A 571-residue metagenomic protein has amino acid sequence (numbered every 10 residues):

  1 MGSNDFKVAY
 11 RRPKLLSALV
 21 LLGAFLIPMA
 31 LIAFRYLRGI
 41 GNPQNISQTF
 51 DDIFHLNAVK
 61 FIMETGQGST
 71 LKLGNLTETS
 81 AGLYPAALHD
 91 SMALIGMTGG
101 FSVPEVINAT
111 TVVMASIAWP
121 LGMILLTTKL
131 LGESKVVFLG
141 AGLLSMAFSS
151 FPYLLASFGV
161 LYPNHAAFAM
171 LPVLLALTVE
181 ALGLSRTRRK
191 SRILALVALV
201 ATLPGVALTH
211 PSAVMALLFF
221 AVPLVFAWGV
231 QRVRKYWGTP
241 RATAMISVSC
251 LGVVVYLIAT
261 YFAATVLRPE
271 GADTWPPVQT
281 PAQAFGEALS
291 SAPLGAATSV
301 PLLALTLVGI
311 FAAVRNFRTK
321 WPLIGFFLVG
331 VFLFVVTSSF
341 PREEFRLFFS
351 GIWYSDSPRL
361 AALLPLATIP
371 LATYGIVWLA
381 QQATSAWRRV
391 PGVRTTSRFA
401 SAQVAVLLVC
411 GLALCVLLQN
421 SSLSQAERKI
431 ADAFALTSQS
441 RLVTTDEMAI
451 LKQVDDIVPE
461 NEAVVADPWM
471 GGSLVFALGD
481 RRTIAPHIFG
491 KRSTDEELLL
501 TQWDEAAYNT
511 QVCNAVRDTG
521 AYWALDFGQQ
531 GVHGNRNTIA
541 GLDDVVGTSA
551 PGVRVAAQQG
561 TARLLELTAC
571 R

Functional and structural regions predicted by a protein language model:
M1-I40: Start-transfer (signal-anchor) and selected internal transmembrane alpha helices of multi-pass inner/ER membrane
P28-H165, A169, R186, I430-A433 (+1 more regions): Active-site lumenal/periplasmic loops and adjacent helix-entry segments of GT-C-fold, multi-pass membrane
G41-D51, G100, Y153-A166, A272-L294 (+2 more regions): Membrane-helix boundary/interfacial segments in multi-pass membrane proteins
A181-P204: Short hydrophobic alpha-helices at membrane interfaces in multi-pass membrane enzymes
L217-C250: Perimembrane helix-loop-helix junctions
F226, V300-I324: Hydrophobic, aromatic-rich transmembrane alpha-helices and their immediate juxtamembrane boundary segments
S249-V255, L379-L423: Signature aromatic-anchored transmembrane alpha helix within multi-pass, membrane-resident enzymes that catalyze glycan
F317, G392, L417-R571: Extracytoplasmic
